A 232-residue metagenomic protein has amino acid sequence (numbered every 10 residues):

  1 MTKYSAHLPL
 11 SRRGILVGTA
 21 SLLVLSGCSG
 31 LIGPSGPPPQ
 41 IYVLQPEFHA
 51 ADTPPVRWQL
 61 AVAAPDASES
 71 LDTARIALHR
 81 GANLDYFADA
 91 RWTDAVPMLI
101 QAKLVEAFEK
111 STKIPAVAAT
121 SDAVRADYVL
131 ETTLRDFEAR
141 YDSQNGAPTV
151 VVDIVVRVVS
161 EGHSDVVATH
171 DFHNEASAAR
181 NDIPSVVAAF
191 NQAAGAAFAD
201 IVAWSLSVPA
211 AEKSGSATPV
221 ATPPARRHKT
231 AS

Functional and structural regions predicted by a protein language model:
M1-S26: N-terminal secretory signal peptides
S29-M98, V208-S232: A structural "domain/chain start" motif
S29-V43, E47-A51, S111-G162, T230-S232: Surface-exposed short loop/turn segments
V56-W58, D72-A74, R80, A88 (+4 more regions): Envelope-exposed proteins and targeting segments
I76, L84-R91, G162-A203: Short secondary-structure boundary motifs at beta->alpha junctions and helix caps
V105, E109-K113, A139, V202-A210: Sec-exported extracytoplasmic/periplasmic mature domains
